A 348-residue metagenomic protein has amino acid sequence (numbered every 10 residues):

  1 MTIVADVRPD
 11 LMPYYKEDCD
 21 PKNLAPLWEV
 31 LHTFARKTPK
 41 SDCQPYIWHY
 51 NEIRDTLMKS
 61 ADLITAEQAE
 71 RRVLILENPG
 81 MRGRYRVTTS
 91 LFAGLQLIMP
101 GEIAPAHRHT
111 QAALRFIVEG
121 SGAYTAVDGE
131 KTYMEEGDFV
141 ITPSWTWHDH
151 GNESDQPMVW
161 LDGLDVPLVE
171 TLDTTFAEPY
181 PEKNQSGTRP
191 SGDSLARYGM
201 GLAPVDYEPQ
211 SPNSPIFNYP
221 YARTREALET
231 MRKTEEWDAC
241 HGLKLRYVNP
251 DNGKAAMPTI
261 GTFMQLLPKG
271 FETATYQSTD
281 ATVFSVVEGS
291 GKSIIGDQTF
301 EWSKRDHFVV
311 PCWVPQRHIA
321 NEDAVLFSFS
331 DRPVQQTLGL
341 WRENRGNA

Functional and structural regions predicted by a protein language model:
M1-L11, Y15, E153-P212, F217 (+1 more regions): Double-stranded beta-helix
M1-T89, Q185-T259, F263: A short, N-terminal "cap"/entry segment at the start of jelly-roll beta-barrel domains of the cupin/DSBH fold
G80, L97-E102, T110, V118-S121 (+4 more regions): Short, flexible loop/turn elements at secondary-structure junctions
M81-F92, M99-L114, G129, N252-G261 (+1 more regions): A short beta-loop-beta micro-motif enriched in histidine and acidic residues
M99-E136, P143-T146, G151, Q277-K304: A short beta-strand-loop-beta hairpin characteristic of the jelly-roll/cupin
V127, Y133-S154, W160-D165, I295 (+2 more regions): Conserved metal-binding segment of the jelly-roll/cupin
H148-D149, L168-E170, K254, K269 (+2 more regions): Flexible loop/turn segments at secondary-structure boundaries
L267, D280-S290, T299-P311, V325-F327 (+2 more regions): Active/binding-pocket-proximal capping segment
